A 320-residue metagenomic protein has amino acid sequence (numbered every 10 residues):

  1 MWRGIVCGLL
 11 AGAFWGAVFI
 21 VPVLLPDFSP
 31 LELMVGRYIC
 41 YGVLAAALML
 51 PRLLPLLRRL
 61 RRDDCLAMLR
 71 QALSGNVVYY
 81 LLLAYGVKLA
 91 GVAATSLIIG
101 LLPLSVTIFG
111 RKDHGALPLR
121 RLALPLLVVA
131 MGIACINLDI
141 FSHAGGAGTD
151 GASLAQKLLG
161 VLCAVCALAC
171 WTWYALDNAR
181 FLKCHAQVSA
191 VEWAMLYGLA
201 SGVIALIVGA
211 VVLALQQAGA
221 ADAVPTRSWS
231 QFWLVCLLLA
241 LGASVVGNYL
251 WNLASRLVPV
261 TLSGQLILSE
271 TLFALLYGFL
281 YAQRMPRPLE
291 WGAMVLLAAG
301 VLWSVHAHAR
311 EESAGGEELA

Functional and structural regions predicted by a protein language model:
M1-V35, A144-L182, E318-A320: Glycine-/small-residue-enriched transmembrane alpha-helix faces in small-molecule transporters and effluxers
G4-V6, E32-L48, R70, L124-M131 (+2 more regions): Hydrophobic alpha-helical transmembrane segments of multi-pass integral membrane proteins, especially transporters
G12, G36, N76, Y80 (+3 more regions): Helix-helix packing/entry segments at the starts of transmembrane helices
A17-V18, L50-I99, C135, A240-V258: Specific transmembrane alpha-helical segments of multi-pass solute transporters/efflux pumps, especially DMT/EamA
L25, L33, G86, K112-L117 (+5 more regions): Hydrophobic/aromatic residues within transmembrane alpha-helices of multi-pass small-molecule transporters
Y38, L138, G264, L268-A320: C-terminal-most transmembrane helix of multi-pass membrane proteins
A45, M49, P118-H143, A147-G148 (+1 more regions): Hydrophobic transmembrane alpha-helices of multi-pass small-molecule transport proteins
L48-R52, L102-L127, A134, L272-W291: C-terminal transmembrane-helix exit sites in multi-pass transporters
